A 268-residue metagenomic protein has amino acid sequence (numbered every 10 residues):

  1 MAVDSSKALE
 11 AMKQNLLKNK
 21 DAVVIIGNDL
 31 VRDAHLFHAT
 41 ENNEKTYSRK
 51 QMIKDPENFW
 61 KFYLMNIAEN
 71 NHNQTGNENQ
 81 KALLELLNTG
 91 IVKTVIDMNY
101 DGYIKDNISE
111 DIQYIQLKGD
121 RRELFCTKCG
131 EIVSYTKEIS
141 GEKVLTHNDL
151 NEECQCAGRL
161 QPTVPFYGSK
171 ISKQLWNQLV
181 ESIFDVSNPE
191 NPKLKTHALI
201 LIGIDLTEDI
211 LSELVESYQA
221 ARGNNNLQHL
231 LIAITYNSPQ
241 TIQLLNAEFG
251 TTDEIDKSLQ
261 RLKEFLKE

Functional and structural regions predicted by a protein language model:
M1-E268: Conserved catalytic alpha/beta core of Sir2/sirtuin-type deacylases, generalized to analogous enzyme cores that bind
